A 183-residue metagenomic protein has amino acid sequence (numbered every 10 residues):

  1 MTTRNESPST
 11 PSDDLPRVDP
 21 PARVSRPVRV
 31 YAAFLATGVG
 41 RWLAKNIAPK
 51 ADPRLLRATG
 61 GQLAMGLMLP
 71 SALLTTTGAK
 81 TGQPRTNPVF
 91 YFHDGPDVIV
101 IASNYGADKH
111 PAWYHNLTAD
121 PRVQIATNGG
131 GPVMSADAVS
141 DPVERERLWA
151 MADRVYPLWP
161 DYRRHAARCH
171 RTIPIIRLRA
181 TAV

Functional and structural regions predicted by a protein language model:
T2-K45: Compositionally biased, charge-rich terminal segments
D14-P27, N104-L158, R168-T172, A180-A182: Short, structured beta-strand-loop surface elements
G40-A79, P84: Short, conserved active-site entrance elements at the starts or edges of catalytic domains
L69-Y105: Short beta-strand segments
A72, T172-I176: Short beta-strand micro-motifs in enzyme catalytic cores
G95-P96, T181-V183: Short loop segments at secondary-structure junctions
Y162: Beta-rich ligand-binding surfaces for carbohydrates and other polyanions
